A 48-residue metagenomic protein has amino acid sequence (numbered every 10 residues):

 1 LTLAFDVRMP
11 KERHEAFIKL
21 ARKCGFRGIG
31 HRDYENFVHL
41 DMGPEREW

Functional and structural regions predicted by a protein language model:
L1-W48: Catalytic cores and adjacent binding grooves of peptidoglycan-active enzymes
